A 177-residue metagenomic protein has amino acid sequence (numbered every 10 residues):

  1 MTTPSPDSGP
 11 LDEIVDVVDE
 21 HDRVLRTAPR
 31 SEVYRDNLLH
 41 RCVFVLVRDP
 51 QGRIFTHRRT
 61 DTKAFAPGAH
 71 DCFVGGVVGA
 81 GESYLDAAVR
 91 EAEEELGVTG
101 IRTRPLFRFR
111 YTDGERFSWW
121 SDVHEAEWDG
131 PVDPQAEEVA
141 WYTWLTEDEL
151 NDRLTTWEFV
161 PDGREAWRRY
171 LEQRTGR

Functional and structural regions predicted by a protein language model:
T2-F44, P50: Acidic, metal-coordinating catalytic segment for phosphate/diphosphate chemistry, firing primarily on the Nudix
G9, D71-F73, P134-E138: Short glycine-enriched loop/turn motifs at secondary-structure junctions
V17, V47, T56, E125-A126 (+1 more regions): Conserved hydrophobic "DFG−1" position in protein kinase catalytic cores
A28-S31, A80, F107-R177: Nudix hydrolase/Nudix homology domain
D36-L38, F65-A69, L145-T146: A short, polar/proline- and glycine-enriched secondary-structure boundary/capping micro-motif
N37, R41, D61, S83-L85 (+2 more regions): Active-site segment of metal-dependent pyrophosphate-handling enzymes, primarily the Nudix hydrolase catalytic core
C42-G76: A glycine-rich, hydrophobic loop/mini-helix early in the fold
G76-E82: Short, surface-exposed loop/turn motifs that are enriched in glycine and acidic residues and include a nearby proline
